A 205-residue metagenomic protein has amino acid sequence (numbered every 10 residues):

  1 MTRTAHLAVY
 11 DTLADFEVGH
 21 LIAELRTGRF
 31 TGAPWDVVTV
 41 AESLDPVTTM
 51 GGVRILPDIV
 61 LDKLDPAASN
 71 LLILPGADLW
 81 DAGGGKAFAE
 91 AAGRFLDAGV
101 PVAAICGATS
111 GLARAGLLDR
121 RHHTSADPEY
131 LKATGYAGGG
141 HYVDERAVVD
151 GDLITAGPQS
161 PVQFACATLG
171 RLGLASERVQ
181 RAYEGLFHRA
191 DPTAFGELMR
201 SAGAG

Functional and structural regions predicted by a protein language model:
T2-A14, T27, T31-D36, V40-S43 (+2 more regions): Active-site-adjacent pocket-lining segments in enzyme domains
L13-V18, T48: Short N-terminal binding/cap micro-motifs at the start of the first secondary-structure element
H20, G51, A115-G116: Short, flexible helix/strand-to-coil boundary loops that buttress conserved ligand/catalytic motifs in alpha/beta
L21-T27: Histidine-anchored nucleotide/phosphate-binding helix
G51-I59: Short gly/ser/thr-rich secondary-structure transition/capping motifs
